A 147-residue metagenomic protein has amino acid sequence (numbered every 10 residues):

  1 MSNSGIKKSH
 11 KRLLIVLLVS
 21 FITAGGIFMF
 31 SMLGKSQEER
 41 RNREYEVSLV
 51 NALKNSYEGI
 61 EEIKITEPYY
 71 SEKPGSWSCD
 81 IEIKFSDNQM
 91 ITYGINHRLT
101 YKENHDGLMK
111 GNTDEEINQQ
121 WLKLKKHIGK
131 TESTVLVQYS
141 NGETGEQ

Functional and structural regions predicted by a protein language model:
S2-F21, G25-M32: N-terminal Sec-pathway targeting helices
H10-K11, H105-D106, S133: Generic N-terminal initiation segments characterized by hydrophobic and/or small/turn-forming residues
G25-D87: N-terminal export/targeting and maturation segments
T66, N96, Q138-S140: A structural detector for beta-sheet-dominated domains
T66-E67, G111, G129: Alpha-helical interaction segments
S86-N88, R98, S140-T144: Generic structural motif
Q89-N112: A short, surface-exposed beta-strand/turn
D114-Q147: C-terminal partner/receptor-binding element of secreted or periplasmic proteins
